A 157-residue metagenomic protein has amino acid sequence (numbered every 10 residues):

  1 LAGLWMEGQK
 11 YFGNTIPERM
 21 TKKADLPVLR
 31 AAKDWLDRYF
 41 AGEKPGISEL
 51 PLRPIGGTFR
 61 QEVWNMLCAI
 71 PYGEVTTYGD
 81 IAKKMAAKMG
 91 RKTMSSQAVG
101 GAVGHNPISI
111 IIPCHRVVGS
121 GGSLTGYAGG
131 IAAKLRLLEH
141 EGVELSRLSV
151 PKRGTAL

Functional and structural regions predicted by a protein language model:
L1-E49: Compact structured core domains
G42-L157: Nucleic acid-binding interface residues in structured DNA/RNA-binding domains, emphasizing the DNA-engaging scaffolds
